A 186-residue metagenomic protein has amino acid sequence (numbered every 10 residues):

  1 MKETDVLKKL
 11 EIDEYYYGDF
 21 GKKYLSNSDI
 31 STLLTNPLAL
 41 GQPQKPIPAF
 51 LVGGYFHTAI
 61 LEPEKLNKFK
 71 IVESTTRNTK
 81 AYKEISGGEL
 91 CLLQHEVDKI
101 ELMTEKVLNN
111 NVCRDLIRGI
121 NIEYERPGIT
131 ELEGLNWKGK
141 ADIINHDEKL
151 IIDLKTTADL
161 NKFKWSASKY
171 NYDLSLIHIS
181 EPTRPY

Functional and structural regions predicted by a protein language model:
M1-G139: Metal-dependent nuclease catalytic cores that hydrolyze phosphodiester bonds in DNA/RNA, characterized by
L40-Q42, K162-A167: Short, local alpha-helical segments
V72, A167-S168: Generic preference for flexible, low-structure residues
G139-W165: Conserved catalytic cores of phosphodiester-cleaving nucleases, focusing on short active-site segments
S168-L176: Gly/Ser/Thr-rich active-site loops/lids in small-molecule metabolic enzymes that frequently grip phosphoryl groups
I177-H178, P182-Y186: Single conserved hydrophobic/aromatic residue that forms the stacking wall/gate of nucleotide- or nucleobase-binding
